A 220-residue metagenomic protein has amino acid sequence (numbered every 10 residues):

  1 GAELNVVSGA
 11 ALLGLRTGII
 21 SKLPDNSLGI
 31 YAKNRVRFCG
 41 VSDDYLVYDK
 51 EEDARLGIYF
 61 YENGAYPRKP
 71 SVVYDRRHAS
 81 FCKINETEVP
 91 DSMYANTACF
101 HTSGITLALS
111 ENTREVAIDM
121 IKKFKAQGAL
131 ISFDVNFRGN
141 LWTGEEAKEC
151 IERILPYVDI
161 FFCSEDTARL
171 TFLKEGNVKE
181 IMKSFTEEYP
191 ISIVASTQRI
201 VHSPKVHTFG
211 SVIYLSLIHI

Functional and structural regions predicted by a protein language model:
N5-R16, F38: Alpha-helix C-terminal capping segments
A11, R37, K122-A126, L155: Anion (oxyanion) recognition and catalysis
R16-G104: Conserved N-terminal subdomain of the carbohydrate kinase-like
R77, I105, N136-N140, D166 (+1 more regions): Active-site beta-loop-alpha junctions enriched in small/polar residues
T106-E115, T143, T171-L173: Glycine/threonine-rich flexible loop motifs
Q127, L141-L215: Conserved phosphate/ATP/ADP-binding segment of small-molecule kinases
G128-S132: Short beta-strand/loop segments at the ligand-binding rim of alpha/beta enzyme cores
I218-I220: Conserved small/polar residues in nucleotide/adenosyl-binding loops
